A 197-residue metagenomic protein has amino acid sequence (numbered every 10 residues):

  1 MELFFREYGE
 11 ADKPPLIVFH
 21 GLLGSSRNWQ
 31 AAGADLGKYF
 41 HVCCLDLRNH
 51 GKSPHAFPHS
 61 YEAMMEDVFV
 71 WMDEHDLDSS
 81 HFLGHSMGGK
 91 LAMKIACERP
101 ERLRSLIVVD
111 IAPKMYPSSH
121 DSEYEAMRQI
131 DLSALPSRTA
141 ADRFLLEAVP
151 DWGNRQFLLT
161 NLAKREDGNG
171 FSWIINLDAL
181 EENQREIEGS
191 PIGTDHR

Functional and structural regions predicted by a protein language model:
M1-I17, G37-F40, L77-D78, E182-R185: Alpha/beta-hydrolase fold catalytic core
R6, Q30-G37, C43-L83, M87: Active-site loop/oxyanion-hole signature of alpha/beta-hydrolase fold enzymes
D12, G21-A31, V42: Serine-hydrolase catalytic-loop signature spanning alpha/beta hydrolases and amidase-signature enzymes
L23, L47-G51, P113: Alpha/beta-hydrolase active-site loop signature
M93-E98, L103-S137: Flexible "cap/lid" loop of the alpha/beta hydrolase fold
A126-L132, A140-G153, N161-A163: Helix-loop "lid/cap" segments that line or gate small-molecule binding pockets
D167-R197: Conserved serine/cysteine hydrolase catalytic core
